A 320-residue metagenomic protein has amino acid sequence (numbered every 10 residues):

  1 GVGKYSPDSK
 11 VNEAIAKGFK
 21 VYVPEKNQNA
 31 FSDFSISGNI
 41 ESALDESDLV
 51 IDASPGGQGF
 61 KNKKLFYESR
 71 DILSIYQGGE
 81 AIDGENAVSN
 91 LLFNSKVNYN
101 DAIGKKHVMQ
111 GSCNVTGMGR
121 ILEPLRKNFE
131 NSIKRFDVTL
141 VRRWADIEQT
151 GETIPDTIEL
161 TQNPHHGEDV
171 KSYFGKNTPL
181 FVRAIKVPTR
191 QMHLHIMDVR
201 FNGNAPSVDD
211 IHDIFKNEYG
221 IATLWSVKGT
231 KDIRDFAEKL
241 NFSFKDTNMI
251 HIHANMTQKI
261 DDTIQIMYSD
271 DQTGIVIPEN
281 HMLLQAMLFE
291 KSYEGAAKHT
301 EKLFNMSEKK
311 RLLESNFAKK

Functional and structural regions predicted by a protein language model:
G1-E148, G295-H299: N-terminal Rossmann-like NAD(P) cofactor-binding subdomain of oxidoreductases, focused on the glycine-rich
G1-I40, S132-R142, D146-D270: C-terminal substrate-binding/catalytic lobe of Rossmann-fold NAD(P)-dependent oxidoreductases
K61, G119, V208-D209, I277: Conserved strand-to-helix beginnings and helix N-cap segments that scaffold or border functional pockets
S69-D71, E130-K134, K176-P179, I221-T223 (+1 more regions): Structural alpha-beta junctions
T116, G203-P206, I275: A generic structural signal for alpha-helix starts
M118-L125, V170, N280-L284: Buried hydrophobic packing segments
P124-N128, R200, A286: Active-site catalytic microenvironments for nucleophilic, acid-base chemistry
K245-K320: NAD(P)-dependent Rossmann-like dehydrogenase/reductase catalytic/cofactor-binding core
